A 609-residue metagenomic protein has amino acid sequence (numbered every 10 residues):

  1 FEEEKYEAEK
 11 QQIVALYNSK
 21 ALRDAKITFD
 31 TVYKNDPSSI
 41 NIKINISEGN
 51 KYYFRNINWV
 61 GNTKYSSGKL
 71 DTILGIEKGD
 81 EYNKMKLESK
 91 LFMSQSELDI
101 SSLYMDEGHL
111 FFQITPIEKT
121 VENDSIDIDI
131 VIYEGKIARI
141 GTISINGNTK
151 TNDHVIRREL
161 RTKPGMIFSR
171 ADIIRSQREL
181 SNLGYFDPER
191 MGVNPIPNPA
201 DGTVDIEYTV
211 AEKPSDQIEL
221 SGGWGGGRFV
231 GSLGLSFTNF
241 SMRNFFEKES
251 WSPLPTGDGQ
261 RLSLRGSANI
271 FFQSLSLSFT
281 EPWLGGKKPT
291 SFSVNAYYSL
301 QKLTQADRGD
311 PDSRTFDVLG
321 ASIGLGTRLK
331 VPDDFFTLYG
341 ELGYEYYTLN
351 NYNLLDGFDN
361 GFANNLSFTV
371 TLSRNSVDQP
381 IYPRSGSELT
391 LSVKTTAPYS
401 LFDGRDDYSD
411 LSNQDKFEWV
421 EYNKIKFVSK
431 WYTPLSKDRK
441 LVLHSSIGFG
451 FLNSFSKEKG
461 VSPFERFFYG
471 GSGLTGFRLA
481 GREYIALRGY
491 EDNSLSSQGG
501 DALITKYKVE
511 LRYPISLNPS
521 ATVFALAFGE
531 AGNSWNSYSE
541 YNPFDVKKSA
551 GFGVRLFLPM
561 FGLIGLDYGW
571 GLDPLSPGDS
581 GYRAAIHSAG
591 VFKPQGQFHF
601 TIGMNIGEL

Functional and structural regions predicted by a protein language model:
F1-R228, F245-S276, E281, N423-V428 (+2 more regions): Periplasmic polypeptide-binding modules associated with outer-membrane biogenesis and secretion
E4, G75, S169-E388, R488-G489 (+3 more regions): Gram-negative/organellar outer-membrane beta-barrel architecture
A15, K51-Y53, K64-Y65, G79-E81 (+22 more regions): Short beta-strands and strand-coil junctions in structured, solvent-facing domains, enriched
R139-T142, D153-I156, R170, E189 (+12 more regions): Extended hydrophobic-aromatic, low-complexity segments
D153, Q177, G225-G227, A296-Y297 (+4 more regions): Active/binding-pocket-proximal capping segment
L180, L235, F279, L372 (+7 more regions): Hydrophobic, well-ordered secondary-structure elements that form the walls of internal hydrophobic environments
P199-G202, D216-G225, L355-I515, A527-F528 (+4 more regions): C-terminal outer-membrane beta-barrel translocator/porin domains of Gram-negative envelope proteins and their
S537, Y541-I564: Strand-loop-strand
